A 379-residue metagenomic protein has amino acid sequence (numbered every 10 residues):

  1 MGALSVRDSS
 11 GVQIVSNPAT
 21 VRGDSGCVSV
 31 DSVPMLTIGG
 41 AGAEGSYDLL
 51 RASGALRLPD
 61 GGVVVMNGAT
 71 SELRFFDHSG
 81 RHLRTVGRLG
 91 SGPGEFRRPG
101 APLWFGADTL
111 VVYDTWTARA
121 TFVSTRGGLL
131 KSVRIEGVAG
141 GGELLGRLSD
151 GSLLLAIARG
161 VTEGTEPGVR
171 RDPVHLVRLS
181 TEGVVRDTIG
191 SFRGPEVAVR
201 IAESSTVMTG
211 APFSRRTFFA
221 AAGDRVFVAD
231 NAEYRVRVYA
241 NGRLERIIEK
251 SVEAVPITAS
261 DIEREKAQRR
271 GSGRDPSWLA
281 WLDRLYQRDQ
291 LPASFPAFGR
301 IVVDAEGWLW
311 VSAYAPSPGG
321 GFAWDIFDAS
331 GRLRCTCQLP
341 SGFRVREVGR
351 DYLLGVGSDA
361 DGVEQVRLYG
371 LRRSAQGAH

Functional and structural regions predicted by a protein language model:
M1-H379: Eukaryotic scaffold repeat domains enriched in small/polar residues
